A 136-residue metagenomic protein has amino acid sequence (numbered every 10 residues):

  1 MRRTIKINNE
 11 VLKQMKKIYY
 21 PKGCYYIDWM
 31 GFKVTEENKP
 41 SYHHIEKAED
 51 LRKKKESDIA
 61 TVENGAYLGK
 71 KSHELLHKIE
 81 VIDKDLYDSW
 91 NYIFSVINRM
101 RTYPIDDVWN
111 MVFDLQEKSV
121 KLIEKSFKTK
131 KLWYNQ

Functional and structural regions predicted by a protein language model:
M1, N135-Q136: C-terminal end-of-chain micro-motif
M1-W29, E56-I59: Short, charged surface segments at domain edges that flank catalytic/cofactor-binding sites
I5-I7, M15-K16, P21, F32 (+5 more regions): Generic cytosolic/nucleocytoplasmic N-terminal low-complexity/intrinsically disordered segments
K6-N8, L12, E36, K47 (+1 more regions): Generic structural signal for alpha-helix starts
C24-Y26, N38, G65: A generic secondary-structure signal marking the coil-to-beta-strand transition
D28-E36, S72: Short Cys/His-rich metal-coordination motifs, predominantly Zn2+-binding knuckles/fingers
E36-K55: Short recognition patches in nucleic-acid-associated and regulatory proteins
E49-A66, K71-N135: Polybasic, low-complexity binding patches
